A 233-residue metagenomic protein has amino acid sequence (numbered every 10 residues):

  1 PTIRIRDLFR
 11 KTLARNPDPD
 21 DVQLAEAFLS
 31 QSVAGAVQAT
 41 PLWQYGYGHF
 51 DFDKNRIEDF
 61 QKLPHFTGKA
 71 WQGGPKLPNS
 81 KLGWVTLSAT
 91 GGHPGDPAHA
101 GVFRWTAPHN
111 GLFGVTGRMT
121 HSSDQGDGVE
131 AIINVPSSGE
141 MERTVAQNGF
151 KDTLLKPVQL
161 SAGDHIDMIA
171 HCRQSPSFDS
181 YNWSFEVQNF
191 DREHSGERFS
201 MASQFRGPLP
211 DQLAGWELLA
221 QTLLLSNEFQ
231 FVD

Functional and structural regions predicted by a protein language model:
P1-R56, E197-D233: Substrate/cofactor-recognition hotspot
A34-P210: Gly-Asp-aromatic-enriched flexible segments
